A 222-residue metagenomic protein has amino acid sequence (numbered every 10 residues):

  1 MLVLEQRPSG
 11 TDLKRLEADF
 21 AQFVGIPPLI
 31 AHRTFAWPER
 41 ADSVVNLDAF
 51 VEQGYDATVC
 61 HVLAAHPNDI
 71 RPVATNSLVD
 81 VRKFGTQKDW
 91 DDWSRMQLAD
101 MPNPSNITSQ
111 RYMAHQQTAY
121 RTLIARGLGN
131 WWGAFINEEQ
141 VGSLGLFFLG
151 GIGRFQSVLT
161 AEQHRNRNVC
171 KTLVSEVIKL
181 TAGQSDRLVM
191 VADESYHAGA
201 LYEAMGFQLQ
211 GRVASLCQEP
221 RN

Functional and structural regions predicted by a protein language model:
M1-R7, G151-E162: Conserved acetyl-CoA binding element of GNAT-fold acetyltransferases
V3-L4, V24-P28, H32, M96-S109: Helix-loop element at the rim of GNAT/NAT acetyltransferase active sites that forms part of the acceptor-substrate
S9-D91, P102, A214-Q218: Acyl-donor-binding surface of acyltransferase catalytic domains
L13-A21, S157-E162, N166-T181, A200-A204: Conserved acetyl-CoA-binding loop-helix of GNAT-fold acetyltransferases
P27-E39, I152, T181-D193: Conserved GNAT acetyl-CoA-binding A-motif
A41-A57, R167, K171, E194-R212: Conserved active-site alpha-helix within GNAT-family acetyltransferase domains
V59, Q140-G142, G211: A structural microfeature
R111-L159: A conserved beta-strand-loop-helix scaffold within acyl/acetyltransferase catalytic domains
